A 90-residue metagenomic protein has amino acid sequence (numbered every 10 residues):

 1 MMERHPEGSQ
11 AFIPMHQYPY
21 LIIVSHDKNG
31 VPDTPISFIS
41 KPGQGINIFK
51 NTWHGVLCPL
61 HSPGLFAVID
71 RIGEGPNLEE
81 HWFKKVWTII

Functional and structural regions predicted by a protein language model:
M1-K41, G55-I90: Active-site region of the double-stranded beta-helix
K41-W53: Conserved SET/PR-domain catalytic core that frames the SAM/AdoMet-binding pocket
